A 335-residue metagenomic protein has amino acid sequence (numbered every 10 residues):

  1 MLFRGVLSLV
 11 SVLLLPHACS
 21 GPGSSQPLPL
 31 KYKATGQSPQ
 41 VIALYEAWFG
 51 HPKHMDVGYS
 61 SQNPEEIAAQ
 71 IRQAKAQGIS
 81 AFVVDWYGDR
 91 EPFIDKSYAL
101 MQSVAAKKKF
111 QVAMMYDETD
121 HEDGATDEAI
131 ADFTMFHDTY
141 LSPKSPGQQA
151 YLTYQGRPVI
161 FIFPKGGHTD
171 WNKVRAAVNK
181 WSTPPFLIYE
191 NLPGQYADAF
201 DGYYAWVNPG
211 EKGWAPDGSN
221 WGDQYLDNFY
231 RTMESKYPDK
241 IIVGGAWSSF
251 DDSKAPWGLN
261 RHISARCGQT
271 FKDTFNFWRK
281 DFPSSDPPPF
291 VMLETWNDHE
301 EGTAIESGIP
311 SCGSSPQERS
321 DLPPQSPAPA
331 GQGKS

Functional and structural regions predicted by a protein language model:
M1-L7: Bacterial N-terminal signal peptides that target proteins for export
P16-A18: C-terminal motif of bacterial Sec signal peptides marking the signal peptidase cleavage site
S20-S25: Bacterial lipoprotein signal-peptidase II cleavage site
Q26-S335: Glycan-processing catalytic domains of CAZymes
